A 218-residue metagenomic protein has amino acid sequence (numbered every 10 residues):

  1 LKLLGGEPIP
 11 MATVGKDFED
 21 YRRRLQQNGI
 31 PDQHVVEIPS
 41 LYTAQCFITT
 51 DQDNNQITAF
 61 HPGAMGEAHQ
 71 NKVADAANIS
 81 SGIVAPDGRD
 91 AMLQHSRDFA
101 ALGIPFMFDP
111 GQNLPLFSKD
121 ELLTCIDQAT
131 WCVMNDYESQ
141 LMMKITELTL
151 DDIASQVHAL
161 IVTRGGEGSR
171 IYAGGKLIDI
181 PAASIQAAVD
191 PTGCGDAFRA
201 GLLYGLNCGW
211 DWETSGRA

Functional and structural regions predicted by a protein language model:
L1-Q45: Substrate-binding N-lobe of the ribokinase-like
K2, A100, N207: Gly/Ala-rich phosphate-binding loop of Rossmann-like dinucleotide-binding domains, activating on the conserved
P10, Q33, E37-I38, C46-D90: Conserved phosphate-binding/catalytic loop of the ribokinase/pfkB sugar-kinase fold
G15-K16, S40, H61-M65, P110-L114 (+2 more regions): Short, acidic/turn-prone active-site loops that include or flank metal/cofactor- and phosphate-binding residues
F18-E19, A44, D90-L93, S118: Short, well-ordered alpha-helical microsegments
F60, S81-I83, M107, V133 (+1 more regions): Structural motif
R97-P105, Q112-D179: Conserved phosphate/ATP/ADP-binding segment of small-molecule kinases
E147-A218: Conserved phosphate-binding/catalytic region of the ribokinase-like
